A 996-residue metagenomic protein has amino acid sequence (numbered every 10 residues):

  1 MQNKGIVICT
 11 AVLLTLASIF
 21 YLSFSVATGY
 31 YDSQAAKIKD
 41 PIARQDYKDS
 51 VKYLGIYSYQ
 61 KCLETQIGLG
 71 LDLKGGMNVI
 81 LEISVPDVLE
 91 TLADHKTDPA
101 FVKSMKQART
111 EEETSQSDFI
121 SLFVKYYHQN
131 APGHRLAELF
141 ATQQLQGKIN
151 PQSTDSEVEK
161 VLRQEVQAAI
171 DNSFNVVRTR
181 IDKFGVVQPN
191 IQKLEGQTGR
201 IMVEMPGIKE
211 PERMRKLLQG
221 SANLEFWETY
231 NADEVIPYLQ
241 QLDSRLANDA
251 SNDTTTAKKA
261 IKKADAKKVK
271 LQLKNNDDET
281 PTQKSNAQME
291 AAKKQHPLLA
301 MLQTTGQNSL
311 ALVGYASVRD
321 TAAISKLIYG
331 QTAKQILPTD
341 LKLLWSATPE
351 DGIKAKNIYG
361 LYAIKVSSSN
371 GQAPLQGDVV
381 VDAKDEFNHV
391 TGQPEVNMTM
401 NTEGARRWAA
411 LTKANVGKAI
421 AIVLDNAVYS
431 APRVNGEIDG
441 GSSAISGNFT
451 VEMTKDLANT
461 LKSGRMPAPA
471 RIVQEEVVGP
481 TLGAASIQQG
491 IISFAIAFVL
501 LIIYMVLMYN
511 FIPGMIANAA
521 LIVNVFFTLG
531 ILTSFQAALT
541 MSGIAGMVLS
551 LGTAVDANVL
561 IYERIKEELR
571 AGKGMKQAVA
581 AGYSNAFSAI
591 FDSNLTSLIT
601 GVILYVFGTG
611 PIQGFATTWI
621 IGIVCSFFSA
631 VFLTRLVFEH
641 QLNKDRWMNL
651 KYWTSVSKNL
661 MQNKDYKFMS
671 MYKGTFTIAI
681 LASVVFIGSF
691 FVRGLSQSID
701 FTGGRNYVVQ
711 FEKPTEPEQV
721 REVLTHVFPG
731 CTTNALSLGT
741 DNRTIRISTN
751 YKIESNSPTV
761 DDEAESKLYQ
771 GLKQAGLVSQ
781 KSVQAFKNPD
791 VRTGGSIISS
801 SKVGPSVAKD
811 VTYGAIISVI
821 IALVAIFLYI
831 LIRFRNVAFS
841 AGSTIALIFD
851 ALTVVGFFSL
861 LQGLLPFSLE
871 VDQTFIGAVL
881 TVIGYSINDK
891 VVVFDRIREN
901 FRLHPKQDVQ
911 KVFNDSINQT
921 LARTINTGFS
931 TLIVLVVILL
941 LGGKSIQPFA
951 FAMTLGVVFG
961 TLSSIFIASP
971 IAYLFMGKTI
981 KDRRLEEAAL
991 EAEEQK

Functional and structural regions predicted by a protein language model:
M1-Y21, V26-I67, D87-H128, S156 (+3 more regions): Interfacial helix-loop-helix hairpins and adjacent transmembrane helices of multi-pass alpha-helical membrane proteins
Q2-K4, V396-N397, N401-V416, I420-A421 (+5 more regions): Interfacial segments of transmembrane alpha-helices in multi-pass membrane proteins
I8, V523, G530-I531, E567-S588 (+3 more regions): Hydrophobic alpha-helical transmembrane segments of membrane transport and translocation systems, primarily multi-pass
V12-T15, G514-Q536, M547-A554, F615-A630 (+3 more regions): Small-residue-enriched core segments of transmembrane alpha-helices in multipass membrane transport and channel
L22-T28, D49, E64-G75, L81-D425 (+4 more regions): Non-transmembrane, solvent-exposed regions of membrane trafficking/translocation machinery
V177, T481-L501, T553, A571-T609 (+12 more regions): Pore- and gate-forming transmembrane helices of large, multi-pass membrane proteins
E204, G440-A444, E452-L500, K767 (+3 more regions): Juxtamembrane "pre-transmembrane" interface segments
L549-S593, E639-W647, S859, L865-T927 (+1 more regions): Cytosolic juxtamembrane regions of multi-pass inner-membrane proteins
